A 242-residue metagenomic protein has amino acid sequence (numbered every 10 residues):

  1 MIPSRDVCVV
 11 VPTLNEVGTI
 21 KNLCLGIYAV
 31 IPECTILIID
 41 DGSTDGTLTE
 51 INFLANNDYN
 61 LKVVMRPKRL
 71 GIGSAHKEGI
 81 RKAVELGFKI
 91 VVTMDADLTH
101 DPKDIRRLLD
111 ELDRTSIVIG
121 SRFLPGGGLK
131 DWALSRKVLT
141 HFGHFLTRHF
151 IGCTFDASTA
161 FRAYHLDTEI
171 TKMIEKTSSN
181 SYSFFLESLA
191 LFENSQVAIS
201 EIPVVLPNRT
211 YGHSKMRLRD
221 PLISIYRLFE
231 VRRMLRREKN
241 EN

Functional and structural regions predicted by a protein language model:
M1-V7, G152, I174-N242: Hydrophobic helical membrane-anchoring modules
V9, I36, V63, V91 (+2 more regions): Hydrophobic/aromatic residues located in beta-strands of well-ordered beta-sheets within soluble catalytic
V11, C24, E33-S43, V64-M65 (+1 more regions): Short beta-strand/loop segment that forms part of the nucleotide-sugar
N15-A29: Short, well-formed alpha-helical segments that are part of the catalytic scaffolds of diverse glycosyltransferases
G18-N22, D45-L54: Acidic helix N-cap motif at the loop->helix transition within catalytic regions of sugar-transfer enzymes
D40-T49, L98: A conserved acidic beta->alpha catalytic loop
R66-E85, P102-Y182, R209-R219, S224: Acceptor/aglycone-binding surface of glycosyltransferases and processive sugar-polymer synthases
G87-T99: Short beta-strand-to-loop acidic/aromatic patch adjacent to the donor-nucleotide binding site
